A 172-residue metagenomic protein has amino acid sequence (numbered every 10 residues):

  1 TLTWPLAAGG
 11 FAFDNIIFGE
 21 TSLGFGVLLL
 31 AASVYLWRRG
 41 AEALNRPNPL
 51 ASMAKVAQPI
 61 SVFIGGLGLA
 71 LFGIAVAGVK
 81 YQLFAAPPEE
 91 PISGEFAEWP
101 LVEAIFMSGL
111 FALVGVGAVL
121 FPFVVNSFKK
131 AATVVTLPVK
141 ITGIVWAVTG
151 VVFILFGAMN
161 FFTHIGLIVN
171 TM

Functional and structural regions predicted by a protein language model:
T1-T3, E20-Y35, G66-A77, M107-F123 (+1 more regions): Hydrophobic cores of alpha-helical transmembrane segments in multi-pass integral membrane proteins
L2-I16: Helix-loop junctions on the outward
N15, G19-M107: Membrane-proximal helix-loop-helix units in multi-pass membrane proteins
A41-L44, N126-K130, I165-I168: Transmembrane helix-loop junctions in multipass membrane proteins, especially transporters and channels
W99-E103, L113-A132: Intrinsically disordered, low-complexity, charge-dense segments enriched in Lys/Arg and Glu/Asp interspersed
S127-T149: Interfacial loop-to-transmembrane junctions
L155-M172: Juxtamembrane boundary at the C-terminal end of a transmembrane helix
